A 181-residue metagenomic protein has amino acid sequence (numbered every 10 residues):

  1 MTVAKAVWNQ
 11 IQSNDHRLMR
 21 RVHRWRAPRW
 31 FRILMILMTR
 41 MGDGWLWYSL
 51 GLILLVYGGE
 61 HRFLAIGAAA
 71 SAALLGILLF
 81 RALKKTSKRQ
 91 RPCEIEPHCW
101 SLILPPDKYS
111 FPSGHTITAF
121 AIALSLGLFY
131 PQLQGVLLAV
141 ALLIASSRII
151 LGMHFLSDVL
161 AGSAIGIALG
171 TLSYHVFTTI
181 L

Functional and structural regions predicted by a protein language model:
M1-S49, F80-P106: N-terminal transmembrane-helix/juxtamembrane module of multi-pass inner/ER membrane proteins
T2-Q10, V56-G59, I66-A68, T178-L181: Multi-pass membrane proteins that catalyze or facilitate reactions on polyprenyl-/lipid-phosphate substrates and their
R29-F31, W45, E60-L64, C93 (+2 more regions): Membrane-helix interface segments
D43, A69, A73, L133 (+1 more regions): Hydrophobic alpha-helical transmembrane segments of polytopic
G51-L79: Interfacial segments of alpha-helical transmembrane regions
L55, F80-K88, G127, Y174-L181: Membrane-water interface at transmembrane helix exits
L74-A82, A168-L172: Transmembrane alpha-helix boundary/anchor motif
E96-L181: Membrane-embedded catalytic cores of phosphoryl/pyrophosphoryl-handling enzymes
